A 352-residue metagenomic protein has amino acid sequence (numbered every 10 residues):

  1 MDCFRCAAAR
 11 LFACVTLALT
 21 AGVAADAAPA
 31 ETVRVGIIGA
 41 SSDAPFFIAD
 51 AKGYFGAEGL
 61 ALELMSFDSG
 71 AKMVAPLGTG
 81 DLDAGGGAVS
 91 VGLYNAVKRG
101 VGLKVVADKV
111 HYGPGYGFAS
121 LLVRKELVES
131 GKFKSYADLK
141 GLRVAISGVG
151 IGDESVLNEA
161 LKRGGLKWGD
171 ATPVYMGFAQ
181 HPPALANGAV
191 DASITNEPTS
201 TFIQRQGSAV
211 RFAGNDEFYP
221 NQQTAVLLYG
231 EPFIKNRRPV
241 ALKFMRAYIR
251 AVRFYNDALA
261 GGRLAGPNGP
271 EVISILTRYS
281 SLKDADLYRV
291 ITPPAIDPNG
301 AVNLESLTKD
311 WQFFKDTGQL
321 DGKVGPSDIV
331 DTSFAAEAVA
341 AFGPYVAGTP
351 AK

Functional and structural regions predicted by a protein language model:
M1-A13: Bacterial N-terminal signal peptides that target proteins for export
R10-G22: Bacterial N-terminal signal peptides
D26-E31, S280, D284: Boundary of Sec targeting at the N-terminus
A28-K167, T172-Y175, D191-E197, A213 (+1 more regions): Short, glycine-/small- and polar/acidic-enriched structural segments that line small-molecule recognition paths
M73-V74, G92-L93, H181-A184, T199-S200 (+1 more regions): Short, hydrophobic alpha-helical packing/hinge segments within bilobed ligand-binding/sensory domains
H111-S120, Q204-F233, R237, M245 (+2 more regions): Periplasmic-binding protein-like
K235-G322: Secondary-structure end/capping motifs
T308-K352: Conserved C-terminal helix/tail region of periplasmic/extracytoplasmic solute-binding proteins
